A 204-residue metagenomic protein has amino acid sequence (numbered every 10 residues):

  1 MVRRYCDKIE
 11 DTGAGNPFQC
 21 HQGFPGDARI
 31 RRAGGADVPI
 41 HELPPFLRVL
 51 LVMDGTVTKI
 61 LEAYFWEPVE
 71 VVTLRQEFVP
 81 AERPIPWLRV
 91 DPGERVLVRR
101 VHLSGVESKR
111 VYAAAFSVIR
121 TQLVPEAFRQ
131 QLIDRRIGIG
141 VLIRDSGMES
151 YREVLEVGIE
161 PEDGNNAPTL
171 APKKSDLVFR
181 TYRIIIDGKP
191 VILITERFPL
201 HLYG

Functional and structural regions predicted by a protein language model:
M1-V98, H102-V178, I185-G204: N-terminal domain-onset segments
